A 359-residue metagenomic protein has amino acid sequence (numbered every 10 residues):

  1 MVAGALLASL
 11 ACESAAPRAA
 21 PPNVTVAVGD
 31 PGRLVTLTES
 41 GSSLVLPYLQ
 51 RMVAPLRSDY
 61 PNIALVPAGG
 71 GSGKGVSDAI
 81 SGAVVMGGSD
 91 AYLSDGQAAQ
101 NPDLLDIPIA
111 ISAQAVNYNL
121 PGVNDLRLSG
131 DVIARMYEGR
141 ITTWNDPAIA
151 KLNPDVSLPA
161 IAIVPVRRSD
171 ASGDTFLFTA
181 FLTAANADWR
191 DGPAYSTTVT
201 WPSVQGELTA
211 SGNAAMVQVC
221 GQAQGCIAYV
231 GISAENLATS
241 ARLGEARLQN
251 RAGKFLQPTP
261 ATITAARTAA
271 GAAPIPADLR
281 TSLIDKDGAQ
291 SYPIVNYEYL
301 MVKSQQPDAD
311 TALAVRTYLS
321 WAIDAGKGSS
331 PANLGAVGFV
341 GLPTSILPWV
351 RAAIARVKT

Functional and structural regions predicted by a protein language model:
M1-A5: Sec-dependent N-terminal signal peptides
A8-A11: C-terminal motif of bacterial Sec signal peptides marking the signal peptidase cleavage site
E13-T359: Flexible loop/hinge segments at secondary-structure junctions
